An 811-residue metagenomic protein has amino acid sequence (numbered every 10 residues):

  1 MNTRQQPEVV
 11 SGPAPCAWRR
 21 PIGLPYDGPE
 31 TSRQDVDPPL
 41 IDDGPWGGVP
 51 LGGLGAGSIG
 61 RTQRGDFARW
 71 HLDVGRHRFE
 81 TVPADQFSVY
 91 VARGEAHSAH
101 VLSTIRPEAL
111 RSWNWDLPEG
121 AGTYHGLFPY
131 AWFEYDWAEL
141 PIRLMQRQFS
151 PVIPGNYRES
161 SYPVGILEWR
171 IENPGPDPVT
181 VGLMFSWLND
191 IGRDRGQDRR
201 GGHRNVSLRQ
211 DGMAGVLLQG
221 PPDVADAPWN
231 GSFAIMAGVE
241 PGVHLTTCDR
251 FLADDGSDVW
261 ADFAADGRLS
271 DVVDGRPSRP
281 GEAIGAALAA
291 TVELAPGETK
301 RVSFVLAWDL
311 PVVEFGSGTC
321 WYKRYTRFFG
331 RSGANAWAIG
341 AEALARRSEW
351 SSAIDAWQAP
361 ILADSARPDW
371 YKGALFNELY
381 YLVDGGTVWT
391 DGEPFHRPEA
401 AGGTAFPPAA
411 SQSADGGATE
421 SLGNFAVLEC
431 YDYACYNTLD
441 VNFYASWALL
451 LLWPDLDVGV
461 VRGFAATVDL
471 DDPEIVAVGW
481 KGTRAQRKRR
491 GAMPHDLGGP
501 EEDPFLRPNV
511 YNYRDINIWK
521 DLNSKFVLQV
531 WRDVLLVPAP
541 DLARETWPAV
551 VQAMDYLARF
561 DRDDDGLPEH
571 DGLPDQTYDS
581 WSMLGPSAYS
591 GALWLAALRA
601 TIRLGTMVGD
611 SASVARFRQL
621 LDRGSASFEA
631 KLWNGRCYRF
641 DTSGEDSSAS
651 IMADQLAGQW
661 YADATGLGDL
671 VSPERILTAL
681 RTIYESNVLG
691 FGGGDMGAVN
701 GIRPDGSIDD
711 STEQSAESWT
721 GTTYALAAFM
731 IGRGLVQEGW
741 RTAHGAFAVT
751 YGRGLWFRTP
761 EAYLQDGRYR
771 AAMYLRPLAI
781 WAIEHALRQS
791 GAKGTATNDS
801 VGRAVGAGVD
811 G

Functional and structural regions predicted by a protein language model:
N2-A96: Beta-strand-rich N-terminal accessory domains
N2-Q34, P38-P39, G47, W137-P141 (+7 more regions): Acidic/polar, glycine-enriched structural segments that form the non-catalytic walls/loops of the carbohydrate-binding
P50-I59, Q63-G65, H77-S98, G126-L127 (+7 more regions): Short, solvent-exposed loop/edge-beta patches enriched in aromatic
S58, T62-Q63, N173-V179, W187-R195 (+15 more regions): A generic secondary-structure signal for well-formed alpha-helical elements
A68, V74-R78, V82-R147, I153-Y157 (+1 more regions): Non-catalytic C-terminal accessory modules of carbohydrate-active enzymes
S88-S103, A109, N173, R209 (+10 more regions): Aromatic-rich carbohydrate-recognition surfaces in CAZymes
R367-C430, D469-N517, R562-G585, S625-T720 (+3 more regions): Extended glycan-interaction surfaces of carbohydrate-active proteins
T438-D469, N523-K525, L536, R544 (+7 more regions): Active-site core of glycosidic bond-cleaving carbohydrate-active enzymes
